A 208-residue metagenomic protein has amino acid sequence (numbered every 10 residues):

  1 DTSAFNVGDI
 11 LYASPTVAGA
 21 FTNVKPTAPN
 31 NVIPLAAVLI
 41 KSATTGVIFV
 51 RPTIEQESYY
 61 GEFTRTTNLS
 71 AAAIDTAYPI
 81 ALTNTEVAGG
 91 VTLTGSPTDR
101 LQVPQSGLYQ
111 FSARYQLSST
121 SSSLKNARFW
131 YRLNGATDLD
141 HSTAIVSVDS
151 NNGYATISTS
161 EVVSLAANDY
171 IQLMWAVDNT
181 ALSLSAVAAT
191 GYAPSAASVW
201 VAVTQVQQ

Functional and structural regions predicted by a protein language model:
D1, G95, T156-S158: Short alpha-helix capping/helix-loop boundary micro-motifs
D1-E57, Q172, V177-V187: Glycine-anchored, exposed beta-strand/edge motif detector
T2-A4, D99-L101, V163: Residue "hotspots" at secondary-structure boundaries inside conserved domains
I54-S123, L133, S142-I145, T180-Q208: Terminal (often C-terminal
G107-L117, A155-T159, N168-A176: Extracellular beta-strand-rich recognition modules
R128-R132, Q172: Beta-strand signatures of extracellular beta-sandwich domains
D140-S158: Extracellular carbohydrate recognition and processing domains and analogous Trp-centered ligand-binding platforms
